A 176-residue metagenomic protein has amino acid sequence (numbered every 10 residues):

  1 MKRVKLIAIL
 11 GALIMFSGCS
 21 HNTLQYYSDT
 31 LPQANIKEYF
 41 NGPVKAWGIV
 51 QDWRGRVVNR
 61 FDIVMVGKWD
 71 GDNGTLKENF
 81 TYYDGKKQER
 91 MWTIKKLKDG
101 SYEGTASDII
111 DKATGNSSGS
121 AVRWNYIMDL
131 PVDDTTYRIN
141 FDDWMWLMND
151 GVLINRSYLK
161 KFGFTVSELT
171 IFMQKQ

Functional and structural regions predicted by a protein language model:
M1-A8: Bacterial N-terminal signal peptides that target proteins for export
M15-G18: C-terminal motif of bacterial Sec signal peptides marking the signal peptidase cleavage site
S20-T23: Bacterial signal peptide processing site
Y27-P43: N-terminal helix-cap/turn-to-beta initiation motif at the start of protein domains
F40-I49, N155: A short, Trp-centered hydrophobic/proline-enriched beta-strand micro-motif
W47, Q51-V132: Central antiparallel beta-sheet cores of small beta-barrel/beta-sandwich binding domains
V57-I63, T136-F141, T165-L169: Amphipathic hydrophobic-ligand
D142-Q176: Glycine-rich, aromatic-bearing surface loops/beta-hairpins
